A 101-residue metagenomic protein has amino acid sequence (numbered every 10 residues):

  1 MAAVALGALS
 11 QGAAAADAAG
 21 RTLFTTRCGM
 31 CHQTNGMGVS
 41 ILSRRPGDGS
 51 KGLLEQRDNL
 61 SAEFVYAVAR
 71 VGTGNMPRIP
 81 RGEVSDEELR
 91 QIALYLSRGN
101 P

Functional and structural regions predicted by a protein language model:
M1-A3: Sec-dependent N-terminal signal peptides
G7-L23, V39: Electrostatic cytochrome c docking/interface patches
R21-S50, A67, R98-P101: Periplasmic/extracellular electron-transfer cofactor-ligation site, primarily the c-type cytochrome heme-c attachment
P46-N100: Extracytoplasmic electron-transfer domains, predominantly the class I c-type cytochrome c fold
